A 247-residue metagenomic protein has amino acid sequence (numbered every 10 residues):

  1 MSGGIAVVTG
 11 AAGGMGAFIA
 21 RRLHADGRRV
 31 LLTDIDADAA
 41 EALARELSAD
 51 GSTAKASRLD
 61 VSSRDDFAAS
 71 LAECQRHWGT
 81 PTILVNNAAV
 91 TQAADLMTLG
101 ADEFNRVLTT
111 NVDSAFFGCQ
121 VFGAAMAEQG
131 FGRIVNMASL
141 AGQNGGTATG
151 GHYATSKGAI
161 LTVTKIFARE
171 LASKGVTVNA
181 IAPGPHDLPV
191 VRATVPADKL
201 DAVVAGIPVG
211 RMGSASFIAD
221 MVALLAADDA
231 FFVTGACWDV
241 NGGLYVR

Functional and structural regions predicted by a protein language model:
M1-L31: Canonical Rossmann dinucleotide-binding motif of NAD(H)/NADP(H)-dependent dehydrogenases/reductases, specifically
D95-L96, E103-L108, V191, V203: Substrate-binding pocket helix/loop in short-chain dehydrogenase/reductase
L99, G145-A154, I166: Active-site loop-to-helix junction immediately N-terminal to the catalytic Tyr of the SDR YXXXK motif in Rossmann-fold
C119, S156, T164: Active-site helix of classical SDR
A124, R169-E170: Alpha-helical segment proximal to the catalytic Tyr-Lys
S139: Residue(s) in the substrate-gating loop at a strand-loop-helix junction that position the organic substrate next
N144, A223, T234-R247: Short C-terminal tail/terminal secondary-structure segment of NAD(P)H-dependent dehydrogenase/reductase domains
